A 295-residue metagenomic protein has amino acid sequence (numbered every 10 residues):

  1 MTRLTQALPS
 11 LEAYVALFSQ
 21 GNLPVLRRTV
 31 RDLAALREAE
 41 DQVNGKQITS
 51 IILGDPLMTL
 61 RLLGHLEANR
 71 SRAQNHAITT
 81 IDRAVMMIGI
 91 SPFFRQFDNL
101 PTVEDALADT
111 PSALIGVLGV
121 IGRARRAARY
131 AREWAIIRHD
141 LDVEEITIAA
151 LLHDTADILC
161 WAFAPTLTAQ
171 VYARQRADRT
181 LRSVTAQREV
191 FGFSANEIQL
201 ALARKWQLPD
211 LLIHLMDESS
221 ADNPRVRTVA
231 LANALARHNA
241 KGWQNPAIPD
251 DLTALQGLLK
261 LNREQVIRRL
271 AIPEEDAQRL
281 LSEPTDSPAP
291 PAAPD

Functional and structural regions predicted by a protein language model:
M1-L167, S183, Q187-G257, P294: Conserved alpha-helical "signature site" that marks functionally important helical segments or helix/loop junctions
P165-A177: Post-HEXXH active-site segment of zinc metalloproteases
V171, R227-N233, R268, P273-A277: Low-complexity, charged, repeat-rich alpha-helical/coil interaction segments
N245, P249-R279: Charged, low-complexity C-terminal accessory regions
L280-D295: Non-catalytic terminal regions of proteins
